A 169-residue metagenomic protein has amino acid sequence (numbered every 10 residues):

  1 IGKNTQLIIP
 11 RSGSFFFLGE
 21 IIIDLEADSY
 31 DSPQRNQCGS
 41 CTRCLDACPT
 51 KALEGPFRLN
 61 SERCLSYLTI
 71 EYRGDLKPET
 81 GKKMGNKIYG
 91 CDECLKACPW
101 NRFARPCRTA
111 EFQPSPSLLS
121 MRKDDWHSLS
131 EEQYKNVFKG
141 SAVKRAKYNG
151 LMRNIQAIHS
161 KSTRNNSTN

Functional and structural regions predicted by a protein language model:
I1-S117: Catalytic cores of enzyme domains
L76-N169: Alpha-helical scaffold domains
